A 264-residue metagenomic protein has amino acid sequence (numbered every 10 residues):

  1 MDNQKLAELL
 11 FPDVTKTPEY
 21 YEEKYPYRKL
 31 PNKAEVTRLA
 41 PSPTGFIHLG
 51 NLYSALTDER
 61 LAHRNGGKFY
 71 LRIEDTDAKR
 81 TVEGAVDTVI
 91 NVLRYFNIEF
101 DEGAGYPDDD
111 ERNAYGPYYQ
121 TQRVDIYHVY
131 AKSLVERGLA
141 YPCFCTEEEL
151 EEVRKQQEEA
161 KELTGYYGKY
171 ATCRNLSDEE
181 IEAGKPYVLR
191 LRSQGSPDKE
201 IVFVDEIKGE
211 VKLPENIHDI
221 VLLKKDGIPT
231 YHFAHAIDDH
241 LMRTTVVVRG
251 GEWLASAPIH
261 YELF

Functional and structural regions predicted by a protein language model:
D2-E158, D226, A255-F264: N-terminal Rossmann-like or analogous alpha/beta NTP/dinucleotide-binding catalytic cores that position adenine
S133, R137, Y141-F264: Active-site cores that bind ATP or allylic diphosphates and position pyrophosphate for catalysis
